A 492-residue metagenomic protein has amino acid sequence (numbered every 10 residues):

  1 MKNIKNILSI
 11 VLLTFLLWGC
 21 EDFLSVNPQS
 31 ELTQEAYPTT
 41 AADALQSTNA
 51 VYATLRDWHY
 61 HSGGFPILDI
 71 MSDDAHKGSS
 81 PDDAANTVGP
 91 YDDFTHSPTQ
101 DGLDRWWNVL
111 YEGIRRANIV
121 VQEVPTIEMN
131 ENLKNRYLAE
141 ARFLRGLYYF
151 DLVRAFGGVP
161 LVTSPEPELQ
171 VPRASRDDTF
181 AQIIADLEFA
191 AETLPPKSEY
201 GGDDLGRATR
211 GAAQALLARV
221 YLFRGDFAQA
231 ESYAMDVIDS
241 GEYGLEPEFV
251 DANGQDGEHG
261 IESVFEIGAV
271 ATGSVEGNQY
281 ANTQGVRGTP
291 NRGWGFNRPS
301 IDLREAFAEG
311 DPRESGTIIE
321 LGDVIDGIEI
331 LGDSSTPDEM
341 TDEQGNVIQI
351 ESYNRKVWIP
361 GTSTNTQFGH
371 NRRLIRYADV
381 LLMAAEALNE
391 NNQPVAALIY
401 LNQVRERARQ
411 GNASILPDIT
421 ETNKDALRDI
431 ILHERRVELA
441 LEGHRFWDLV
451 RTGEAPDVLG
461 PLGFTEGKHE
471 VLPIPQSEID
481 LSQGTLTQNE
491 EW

Functional and structural regions predicted by a protein language model:
S9-W18: Bacterial N-terminal signal peptides
C20-F23, A41, Y52, A75-D82 (+11 more regions): Long, intrinsically disordered, low-complexity segments
E21-T87, E188-L194, R207-E339, L459: An aromatic- and glycine-enriched ligand-binding surface/loop that stacks and positions planar moieties
L45-H59, P81-F156, R173-D177, L187-E199 (+3 more regions): Conserved, well-structured interaction surfaces
V88-T95, E309-Y377: Flexible, polar/acidic helix-loop-strand segments at domain edges
